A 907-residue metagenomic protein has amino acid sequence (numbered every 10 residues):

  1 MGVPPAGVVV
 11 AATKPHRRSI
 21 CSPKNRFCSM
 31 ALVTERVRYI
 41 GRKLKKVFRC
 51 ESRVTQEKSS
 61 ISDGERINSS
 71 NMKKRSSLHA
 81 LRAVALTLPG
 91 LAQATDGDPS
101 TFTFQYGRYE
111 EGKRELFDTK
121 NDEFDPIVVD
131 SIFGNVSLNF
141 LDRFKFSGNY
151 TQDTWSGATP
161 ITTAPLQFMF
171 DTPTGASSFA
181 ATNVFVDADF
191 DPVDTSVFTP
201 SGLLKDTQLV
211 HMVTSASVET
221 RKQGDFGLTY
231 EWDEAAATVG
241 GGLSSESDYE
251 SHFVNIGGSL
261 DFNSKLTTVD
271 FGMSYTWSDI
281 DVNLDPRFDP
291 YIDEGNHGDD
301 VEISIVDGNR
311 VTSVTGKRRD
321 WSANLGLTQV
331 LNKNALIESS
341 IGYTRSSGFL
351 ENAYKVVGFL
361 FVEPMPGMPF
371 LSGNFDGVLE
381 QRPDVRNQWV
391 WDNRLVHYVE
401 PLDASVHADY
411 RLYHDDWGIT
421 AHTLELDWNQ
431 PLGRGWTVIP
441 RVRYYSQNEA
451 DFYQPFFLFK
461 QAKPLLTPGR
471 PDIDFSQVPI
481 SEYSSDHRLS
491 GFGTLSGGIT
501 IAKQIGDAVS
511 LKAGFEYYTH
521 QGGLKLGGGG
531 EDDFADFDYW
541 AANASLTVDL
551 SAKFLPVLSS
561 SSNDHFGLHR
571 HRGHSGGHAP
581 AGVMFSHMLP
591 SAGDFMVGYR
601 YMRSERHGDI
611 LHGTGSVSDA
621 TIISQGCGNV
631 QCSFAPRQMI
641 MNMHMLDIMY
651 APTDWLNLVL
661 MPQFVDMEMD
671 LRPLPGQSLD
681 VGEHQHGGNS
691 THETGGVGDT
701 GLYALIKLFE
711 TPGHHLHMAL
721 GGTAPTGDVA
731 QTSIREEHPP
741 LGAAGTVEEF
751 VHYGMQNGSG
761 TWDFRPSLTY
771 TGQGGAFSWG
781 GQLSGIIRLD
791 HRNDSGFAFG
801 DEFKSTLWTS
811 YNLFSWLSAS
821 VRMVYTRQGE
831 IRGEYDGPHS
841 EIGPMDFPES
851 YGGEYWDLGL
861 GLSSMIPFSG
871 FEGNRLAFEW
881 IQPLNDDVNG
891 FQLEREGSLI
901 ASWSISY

Functional and structural regions predicted by a protein language model:
G97, E111-E115, K120-T229, D564-D728 (+11 more regions): Transmembrane beta-barrel domains of Gram-negative outer membranes and organellar outer membranes
S100, F144-F146, E234-V239, K265-V269 (+12 more regions): Repeated loop/turn-to-beta-strand initiation elements of outer-membrane beta-barrel proteins
Y106-G112, Q152-S156, W232-E234, G241-S247 (+20 more regions): Transmembrane beta-strands of outer-membrane beta-barrel pores
R114-K120, T159-P165, G241-S244, Y249-G257 (+13 more regions): Outer-membrane beta-barrel translocator domains and adjoining extracellular loop/strand segments of Gram-negative
E115, T151-H211, S215-G224, T268-N334 (+3 more regions): Outer-membrane beta-barrel translocator/channel fold
F117-E123, V210-T214, G240-S245, N255-S259 (+13 more regions): Extracellular loop and loop/strand-boundary signature of outer-membrane beta-barrel proteins
N135-S137, D225-G227, G257-S259, S322-G326 (+13 more regions): Outer-membrane beta-barrel architecture
D194, F198-L204, S340, T344-Y398 (+6 more regions): Outer membrane beta-barrel transmembrane domains
